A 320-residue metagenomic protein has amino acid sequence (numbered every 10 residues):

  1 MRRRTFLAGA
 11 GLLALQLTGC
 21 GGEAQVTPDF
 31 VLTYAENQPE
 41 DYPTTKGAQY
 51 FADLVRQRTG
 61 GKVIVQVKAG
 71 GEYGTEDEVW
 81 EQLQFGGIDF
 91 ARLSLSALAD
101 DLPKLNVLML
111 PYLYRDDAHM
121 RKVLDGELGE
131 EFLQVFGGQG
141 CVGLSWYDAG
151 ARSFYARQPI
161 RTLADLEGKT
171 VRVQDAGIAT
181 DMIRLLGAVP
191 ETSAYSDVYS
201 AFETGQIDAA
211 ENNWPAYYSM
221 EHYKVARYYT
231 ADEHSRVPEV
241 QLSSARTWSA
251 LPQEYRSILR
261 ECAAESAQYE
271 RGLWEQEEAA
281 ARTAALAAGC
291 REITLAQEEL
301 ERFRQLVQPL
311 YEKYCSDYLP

Functional and structural regions predicted by a protein language model:
R3-L7: N-terminal export leaders
A8-A10, G21-H119, L128, G137-P320: N-terminal secretory/targeting leader peptides
L17-G19: C-terminal motif of bacterial Sec signal peptides marking the signal peptidase cleavage site
E131: Alpha-helical scaffold segments in soluble metabolic enzymes
